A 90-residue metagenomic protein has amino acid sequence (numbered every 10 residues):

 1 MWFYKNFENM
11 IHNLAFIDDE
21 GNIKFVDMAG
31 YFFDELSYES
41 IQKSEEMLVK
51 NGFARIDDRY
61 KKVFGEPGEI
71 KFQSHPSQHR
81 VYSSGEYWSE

Functional and structural regions predicted by a protein language model:
M1-F3: Short, hydrophobic/aromatic-rich segments at coil-to-beta transitions
K5-F33, K50-I56, K61-K62: Short aromatic-glycine-(Arg/Gly/Cys) micro-motifs in beta-strand/loop hairpins
S37-Y38: Conserved aromatic
I41-E90: Mixed-charge, Lys/Arg-enriched low-complexity segments
